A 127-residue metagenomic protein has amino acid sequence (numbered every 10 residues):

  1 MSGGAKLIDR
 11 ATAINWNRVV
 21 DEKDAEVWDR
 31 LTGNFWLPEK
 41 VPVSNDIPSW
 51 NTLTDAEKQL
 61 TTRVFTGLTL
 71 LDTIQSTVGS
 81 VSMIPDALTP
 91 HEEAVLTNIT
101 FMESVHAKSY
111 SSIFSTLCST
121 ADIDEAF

Functional and structural regions predicted by a protein language model:
S2-F127: Non-heme di-metal
